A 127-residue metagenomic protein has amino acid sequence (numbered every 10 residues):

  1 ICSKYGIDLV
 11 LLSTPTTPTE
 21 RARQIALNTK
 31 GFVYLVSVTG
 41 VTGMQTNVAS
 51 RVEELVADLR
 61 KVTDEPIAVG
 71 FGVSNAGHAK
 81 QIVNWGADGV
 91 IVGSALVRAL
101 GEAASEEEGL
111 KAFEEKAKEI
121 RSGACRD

Functional and structural regions predicted by a protein language model:
I1-K4, T17-Q24, T42-L59, A76-K80 (+1 more regions): Active-site-adjacent beta->alpha loops and helix N-cap segments on the catalytic face of soluble alpha/beta enzymes
C2-V10, L27-V33, W85-G89: Glycine-enriched alpha-helix->loop->beta-strand junction motifs that scaffold or abut catalytic
K4-G6, V62-T63, R126-D127: Short helix-capping segments at alpha-helix termini
L9-S13, V33-L35, I67-F71, V90-V92: Hydrophobic faces of well-ordered beta-strands that scaffold small-molecule active sites in alpha/beta enzyme cores
L12-T16, V38-T39, G72-A76, A95: Active-site beta-loop-alpha junctions enriched in small/polar residues
T16-T17, K111-D127: Extended, intrinsically disordered, low-complexity segments
T17-L27, T63, V69, V73-V90: Catalytic cores of alpha/beta
L35-G43, W85-S105: Glycine-rich phosphate-binding active-site loops on the catalytic face of alpha/beta enzymes
